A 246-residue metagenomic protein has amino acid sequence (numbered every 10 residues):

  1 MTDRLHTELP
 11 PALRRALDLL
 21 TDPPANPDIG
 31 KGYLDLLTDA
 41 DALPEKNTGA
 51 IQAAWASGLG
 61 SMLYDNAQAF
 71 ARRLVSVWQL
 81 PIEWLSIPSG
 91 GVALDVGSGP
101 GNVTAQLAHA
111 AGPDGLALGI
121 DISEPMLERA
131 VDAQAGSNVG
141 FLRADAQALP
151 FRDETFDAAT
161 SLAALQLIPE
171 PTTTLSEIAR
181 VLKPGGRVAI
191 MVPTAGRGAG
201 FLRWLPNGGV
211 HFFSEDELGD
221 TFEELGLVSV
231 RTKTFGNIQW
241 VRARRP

Functional and structural regions predicted by a protein language model:
T2-A50: N-terminal auxiliary segments of SAM/dcSAM-dependent transferases
A71-S89, Q106: Conserved alpha-helix/loop element of class I SAM-dependent methyltransferases that forms part of the SAM/SAH-binding
V92-A148: Class I SAM-dependent methyltransferase SAM/SAH-binding core
G112, I168-P169, L182-K183: Helix-to-beta-strand junctions that scaffold the AdoMet/dcAdoMet cofactor pocket in Class I SAM-dependent enzymes
Q147-A158: A short acidic, Gly/Pro-enriched loop at the edge of an enzyme's catalytic core that lines a small-molecule cofactor
A158-E170: A short SAM/SAH-binding and catalytic strip from SAM-dependent methyltransferases
T172-R187: A short glycine-rich, Lys/Arg-flanked "PGG" loop and its adjoining helix->strand segment in the class I
R187-R242: C-terminal alpha-helical "lid/dimerization" subdomain adjacent to the S-adenosyl-L-methionine
